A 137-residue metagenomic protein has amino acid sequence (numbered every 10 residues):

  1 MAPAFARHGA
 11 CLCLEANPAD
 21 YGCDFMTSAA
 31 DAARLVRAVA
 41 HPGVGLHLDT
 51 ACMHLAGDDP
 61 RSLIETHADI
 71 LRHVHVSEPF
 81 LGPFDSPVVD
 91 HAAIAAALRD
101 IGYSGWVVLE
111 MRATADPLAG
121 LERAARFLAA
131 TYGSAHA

Functional and structural regions predicted by a protein language model:
M1-H8: An active-site-proximal structural segment forming one wall of the substrate-binding cleft that immediately precedes
R7, A29-L48, C52-A137: Histidine-acidic metal/acid-base catalytic patches
E15-N17, A51: Short loop/turn motifs enriched for small/polar and acidic residues
N17-D24: Surface-exposed cleft-lining segments at the edges of enzyme active sites
